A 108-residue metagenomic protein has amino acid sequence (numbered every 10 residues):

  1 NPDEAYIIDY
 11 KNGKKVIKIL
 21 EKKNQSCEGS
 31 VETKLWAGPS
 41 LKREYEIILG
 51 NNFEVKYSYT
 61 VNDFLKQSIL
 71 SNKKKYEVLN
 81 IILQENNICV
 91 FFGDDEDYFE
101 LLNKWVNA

Functional and structural regions predicted by a protein language model:
N1-D3, A37-G38: A signal for specific C-terminal beta-sheet/loop modules enriched in small/flexible residues with GP/PG/PP motifs
P2-I19: Active-site beta-strand-loop-beta-strand hairpin of nuclease catalytic cores that positions key catalytic residues
K11, S26, D97: Residue-level detector of flexible, active-site-proximal loop/helix-junction positions within diverse enzyme catalytic
K15-I17, N24-S68: Catalytic cores of nucleic-acid endonucleases
G50-A108: Domain-level recognition of nuclease-like catalytic cores that cleave nucleotide substrates
